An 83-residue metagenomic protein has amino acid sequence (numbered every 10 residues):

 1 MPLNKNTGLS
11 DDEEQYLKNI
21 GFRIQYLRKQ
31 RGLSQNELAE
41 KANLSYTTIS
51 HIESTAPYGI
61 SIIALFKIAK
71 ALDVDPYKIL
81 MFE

Functional and structural regions predicted by a protein language model:
L3-Q30: A short, Lys/Arg-rich alpha-helix, primarily the initiator
F22-K41, K67: Short basic helix-loop element that most often maps to the first helix and adjoining turn of HTH DNA-binding modules
I24, L38-A39, I49-I52, I79: Conserved hydrophobic/aromatic packing and binding residues within compact polymer-binding modules
N43-G59: Recognition helix of helix-turn-helix/homeodomain-like DNA-binding domains that insert into the DNA major groove
A56-K70: Short, basic-rich loop-to-helix N-cap that marks the start of a DNA-contacting helix
D73-E83: Short C-terminal boundary/hinge segments that cap the last helix of small helical domains
